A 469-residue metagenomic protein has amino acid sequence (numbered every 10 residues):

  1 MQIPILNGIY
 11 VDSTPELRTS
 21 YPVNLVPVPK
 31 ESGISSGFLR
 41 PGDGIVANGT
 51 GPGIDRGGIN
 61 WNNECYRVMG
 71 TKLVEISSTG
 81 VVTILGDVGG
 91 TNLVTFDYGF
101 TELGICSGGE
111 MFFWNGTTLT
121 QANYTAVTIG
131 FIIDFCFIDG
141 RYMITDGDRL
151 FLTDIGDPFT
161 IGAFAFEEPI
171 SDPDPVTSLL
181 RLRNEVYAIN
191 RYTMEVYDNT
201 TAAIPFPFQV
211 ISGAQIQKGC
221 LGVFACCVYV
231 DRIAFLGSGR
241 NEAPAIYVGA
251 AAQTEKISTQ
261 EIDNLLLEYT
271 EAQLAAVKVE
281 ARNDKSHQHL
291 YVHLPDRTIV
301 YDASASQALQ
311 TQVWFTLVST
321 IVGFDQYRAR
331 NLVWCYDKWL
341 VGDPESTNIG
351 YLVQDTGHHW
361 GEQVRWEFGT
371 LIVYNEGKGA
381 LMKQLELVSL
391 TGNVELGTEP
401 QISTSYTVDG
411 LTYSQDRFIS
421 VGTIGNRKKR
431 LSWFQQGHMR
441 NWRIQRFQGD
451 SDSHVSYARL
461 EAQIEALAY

Functional and structural regions predicted by a protein language model:
M1-E102, Q217-R232, S238-Y469: Beta-sheet repeat architectures centered on beta-propellers
V74, F112-F113, F151, E195 (+2 more regions): WD40 beta-propeller blade core
D97-T125, I144: Hydrophobic or amphipathic alpha-helical targeting/insertion segments
G116-I138, F166: Asp-box/WD-like beta-propeller blade repeats and closely related beta-sheet repeat scaffolds
I133-R149: Internal, well-ordered alpha/beta segment that forms a basic, Gly-enriched binding/recognition surface
L150-D174, A203-I211: Short, flexible helix-coil linker/hinge segments at the edges of structured domains or between repeats
Y187-G213: Surface-exposed extracellular loop regions of Gram-negative outer-membrane beta-barrel proteins
